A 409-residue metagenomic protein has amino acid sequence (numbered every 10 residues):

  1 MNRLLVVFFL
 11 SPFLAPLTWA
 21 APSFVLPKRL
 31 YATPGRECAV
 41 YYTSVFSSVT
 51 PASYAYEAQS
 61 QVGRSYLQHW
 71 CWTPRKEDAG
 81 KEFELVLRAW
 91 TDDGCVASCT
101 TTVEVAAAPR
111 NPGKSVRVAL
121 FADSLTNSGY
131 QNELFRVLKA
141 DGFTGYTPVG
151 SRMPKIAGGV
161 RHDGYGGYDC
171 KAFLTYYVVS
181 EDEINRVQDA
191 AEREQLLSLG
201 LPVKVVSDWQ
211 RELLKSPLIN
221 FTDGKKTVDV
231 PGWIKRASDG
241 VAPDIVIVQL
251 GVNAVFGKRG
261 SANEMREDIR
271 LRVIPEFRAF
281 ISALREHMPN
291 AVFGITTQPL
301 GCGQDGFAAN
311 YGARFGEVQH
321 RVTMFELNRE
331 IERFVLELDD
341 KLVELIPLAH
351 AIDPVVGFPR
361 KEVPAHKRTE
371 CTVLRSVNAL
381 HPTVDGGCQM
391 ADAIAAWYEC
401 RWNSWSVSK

Functional and structural regions predicted by a protein language model:
M1-L4: Positively charged n-region of N-terminal signal peptides that target proteins for export
V7-P16: Bacterial N-terminal signal peptides
W19-P112: Beta-strand-enriched, solvent-exposed domains that form extended recognition/catalytic surfaces
K114-R117, D141-T147, G240-I247, M288-G294 (+2 more regions): Loop/turn elements at helix/coil->beta-strand transitions in domains of secreted/extracellular proteins
A119, L125-E264: Conserved SGNH/GDSL esterase-like catalytic core that processes O-acyl groups on lipids and polysaccharides
F121-L125, V149-P154, V248-N253, T296-L300 (+3 more regions): Active-site-proximal beta-strand/loop segments in catalytic clefts of secreted hydrolases
L271-A283, G301-H350, L380, V384-A391: Substrate-gating cap/lid alpha-helix
A365-K409: Histidine-centered active-site loop/cap adjacent to the catalytic His in serine esterases/O-acetyl transfer systems
